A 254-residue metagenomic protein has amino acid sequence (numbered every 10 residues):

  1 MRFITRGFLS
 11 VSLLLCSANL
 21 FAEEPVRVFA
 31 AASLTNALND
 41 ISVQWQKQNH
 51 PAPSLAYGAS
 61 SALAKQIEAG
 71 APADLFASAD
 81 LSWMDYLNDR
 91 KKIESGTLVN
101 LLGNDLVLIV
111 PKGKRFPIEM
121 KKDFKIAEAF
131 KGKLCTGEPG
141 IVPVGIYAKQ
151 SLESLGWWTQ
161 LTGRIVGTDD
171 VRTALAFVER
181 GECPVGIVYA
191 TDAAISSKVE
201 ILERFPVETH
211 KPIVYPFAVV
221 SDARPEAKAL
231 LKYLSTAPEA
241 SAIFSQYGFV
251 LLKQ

Functional and structural regions predicted by a protein language model:
M1-V11: Bacterial N-terminal signal peptides that target proteins for export
S10, L20-F21: Cleavable N-terminal signal peptides
A22-H50, S54-A71, S78-L81, D85-Q254: Exported/periplasmic ABC-transporter solute-binding proteins
